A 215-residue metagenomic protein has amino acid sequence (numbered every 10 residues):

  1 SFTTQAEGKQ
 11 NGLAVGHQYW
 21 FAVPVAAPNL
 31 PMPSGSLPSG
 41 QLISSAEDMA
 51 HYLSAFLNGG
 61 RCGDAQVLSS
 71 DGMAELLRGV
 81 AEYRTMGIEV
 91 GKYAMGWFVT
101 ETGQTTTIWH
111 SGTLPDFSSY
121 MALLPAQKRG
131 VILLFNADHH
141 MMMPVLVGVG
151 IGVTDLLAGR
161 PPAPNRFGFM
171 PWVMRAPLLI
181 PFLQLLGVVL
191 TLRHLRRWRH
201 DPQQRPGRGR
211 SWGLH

Functional and structural regions predicted by a protein language model:
S1, Q18-A26: Short, charged, amphipathic alpha-helices and their helix-cap/turn boundaries
S1-G16, L68: Active-site helix/loop module of the DD-peptidase/beta-lactamase fold, centered on the serine-lysine SxxK catalytic
Q5, W20, G59: Extended interaction regions within the primary functional domain
P28-H215: Catalytic loop of the DD-peptidase/beta-lactamase superfamily, centered on the K-T-G motif and neighboring
